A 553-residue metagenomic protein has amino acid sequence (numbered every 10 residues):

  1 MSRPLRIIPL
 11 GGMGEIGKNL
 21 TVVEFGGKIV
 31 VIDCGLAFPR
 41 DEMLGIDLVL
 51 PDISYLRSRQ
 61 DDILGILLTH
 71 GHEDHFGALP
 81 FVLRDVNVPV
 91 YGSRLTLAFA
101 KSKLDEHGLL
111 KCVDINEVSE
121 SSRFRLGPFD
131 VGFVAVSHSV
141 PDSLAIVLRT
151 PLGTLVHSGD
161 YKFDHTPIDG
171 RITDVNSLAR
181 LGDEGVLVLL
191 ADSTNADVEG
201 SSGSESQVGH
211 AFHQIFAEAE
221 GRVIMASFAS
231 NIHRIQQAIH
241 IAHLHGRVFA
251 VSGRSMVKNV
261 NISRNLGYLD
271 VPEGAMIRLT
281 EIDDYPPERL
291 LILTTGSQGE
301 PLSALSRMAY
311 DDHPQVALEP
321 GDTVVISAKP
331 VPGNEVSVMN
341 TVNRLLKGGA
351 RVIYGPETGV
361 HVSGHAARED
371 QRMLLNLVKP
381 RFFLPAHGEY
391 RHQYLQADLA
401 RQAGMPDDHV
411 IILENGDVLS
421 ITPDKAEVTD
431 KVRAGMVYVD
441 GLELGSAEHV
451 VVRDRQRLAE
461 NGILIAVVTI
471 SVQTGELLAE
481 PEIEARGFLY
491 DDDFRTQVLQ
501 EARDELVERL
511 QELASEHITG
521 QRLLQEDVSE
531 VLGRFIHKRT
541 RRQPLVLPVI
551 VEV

Functional and structural regions predicted by a protein language model:
M1-L67, H72-Y285, S303-A317, V336-N340: His/Asp/Glu-rich metal-coordinating catalytic cores of metallo-dependent phosphodiesterases/hydrolases acting on
M13, A37-D41, D62-I63, Y354-E357 (+5 more regions): A glycine- and charged-residue-rich anion-binding loop/surface
P89, L384, L547: Short glycine-rich phosphate-binding loop at a beta-alpha junction
L104, A400, I536: Conserved hydrophobic residues forming the short capping helix/wall of the S-adenosyl-L-methionine
S119, E414, R542-V546: Short Gly/Ser/Thr- and Asp/Glu-enriched loop/turn motifs at secondary-structure junctions
D197-S327, V331-P356, V360-H517, Q525 (+1 more regions): Hard-cation-handling environments
H517-V553: C-terminal tails and terminal domains of large nucleic-acid-associated and other macromolecular-machine proteins
